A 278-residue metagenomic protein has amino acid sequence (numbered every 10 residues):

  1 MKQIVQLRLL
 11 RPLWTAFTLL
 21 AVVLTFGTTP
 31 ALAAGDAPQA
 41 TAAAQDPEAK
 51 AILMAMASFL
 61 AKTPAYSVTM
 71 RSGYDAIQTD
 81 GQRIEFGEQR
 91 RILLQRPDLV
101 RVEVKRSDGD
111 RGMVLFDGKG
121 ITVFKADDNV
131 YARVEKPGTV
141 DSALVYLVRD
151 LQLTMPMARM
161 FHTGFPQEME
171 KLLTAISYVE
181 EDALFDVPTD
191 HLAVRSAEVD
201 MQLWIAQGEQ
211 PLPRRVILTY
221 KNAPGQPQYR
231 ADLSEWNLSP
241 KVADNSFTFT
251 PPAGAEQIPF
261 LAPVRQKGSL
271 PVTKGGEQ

Functional and structural regions predicted by a protein language model:
K2-T18: Bacterial N-terminal signal peptides that target proteins for export
W14-T29: Bacterial N-terminal signal peptides
G27-Q39: Bacterial Sec-dependent signal peptides at the C-terminal "C-region" and cleavage site
A34, R71, T122, A132 (+1 more regions): Gly/Pro-enriched, hydrophobic low-complexity segments that function as extracytoplasmic propeptides/linkers
G35-D36, T79-F86, K241, Q257-F260 (+1 more regions): Mature soluble domains of exported/periplasmic/lumenal proteins and thiol-rich metal-chelating peptides
A37-I52, D80, G120, F124-P188 (+4 more regions): Flexible, processing/modification-adjacent segments and terminal tails in exported/periplasmic/extracellular proteins
A44-V130: N-terminal mature ectodomain segment of secretory-pathway/periplasmic proteins
I52-A61, R159-F165, I217-Y220, D244-N245: Intrinsically disordered, low-complexity boundary segments flanking structured domains
